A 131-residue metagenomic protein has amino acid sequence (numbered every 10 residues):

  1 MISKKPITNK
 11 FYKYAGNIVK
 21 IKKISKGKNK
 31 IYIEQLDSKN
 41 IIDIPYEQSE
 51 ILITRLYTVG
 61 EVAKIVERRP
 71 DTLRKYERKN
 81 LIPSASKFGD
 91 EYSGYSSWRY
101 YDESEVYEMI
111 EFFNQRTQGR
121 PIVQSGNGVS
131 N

Functional and structural regions predicted by a protein language model:
M1-I2, L52: DNA-contacting interfaces and partner/effector-binding or oligomerization modules in DNA-centric proteins
I2-Y14: Short coil-to-beta transition motif at edge beta-strands of beta-rich domains
F11-I44: Basic/aromatic-rich interaction segments and small domains that mediate binding to polyanionic partners
K39-L56: Intrinsically disordered, low-complexity, charged/polar segments
L52-Y76: Polyanion-binding surface elements
E67-R99: Major-groove DNA-recognition helix of helix-turn-helix-type DNA-binding domains
D102-N131: A short, Lys/Arg-enriched interface patch at domain edges and termini
